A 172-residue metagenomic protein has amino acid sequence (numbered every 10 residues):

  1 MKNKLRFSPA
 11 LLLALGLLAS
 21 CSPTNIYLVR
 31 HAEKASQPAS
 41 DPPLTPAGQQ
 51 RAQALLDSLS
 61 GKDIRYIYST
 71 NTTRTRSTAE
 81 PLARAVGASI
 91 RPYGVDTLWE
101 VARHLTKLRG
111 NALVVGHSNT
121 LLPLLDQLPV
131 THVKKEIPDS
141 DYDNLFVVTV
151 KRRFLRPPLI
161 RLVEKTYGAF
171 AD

Functional and structural regions predicted by a protein language model:
M1-L11: Bacterial N-terminal signal peptides that target proteins for export
L18-S20: C-terminal motif of bacterial Sec signal peptides marking the signal peptidase cleavage site
P23-R109, L121-Q127, T131-K134, D143-L145 (+1 more regions): Active-site-proximal alpha-helix that buttresses catalytic centers in soluble enzyme cores
S118: Long, charged/polar, surface-exposed segments that mediate recognition or autoinhibition
D139-D141: Short, solvent-exposed loop/turn segments at conserved positions within beta-propeller repeat blades
